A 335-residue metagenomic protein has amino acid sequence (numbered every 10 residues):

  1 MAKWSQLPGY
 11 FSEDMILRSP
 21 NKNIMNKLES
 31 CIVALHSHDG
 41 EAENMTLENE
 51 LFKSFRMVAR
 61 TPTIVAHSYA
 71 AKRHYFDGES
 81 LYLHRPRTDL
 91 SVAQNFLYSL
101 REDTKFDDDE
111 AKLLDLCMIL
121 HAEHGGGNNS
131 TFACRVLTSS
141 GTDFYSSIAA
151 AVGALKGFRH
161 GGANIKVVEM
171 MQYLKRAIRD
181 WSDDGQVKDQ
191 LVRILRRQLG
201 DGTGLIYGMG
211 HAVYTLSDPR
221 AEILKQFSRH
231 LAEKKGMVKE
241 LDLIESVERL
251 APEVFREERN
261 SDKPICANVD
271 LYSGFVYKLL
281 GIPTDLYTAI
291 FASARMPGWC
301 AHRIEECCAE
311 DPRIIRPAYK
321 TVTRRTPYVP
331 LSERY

Functional and structural regions predicted by a protein language model:
M1-Y335: Non-transmembrane, aqueous-exposed alpha-helical and coiled segments at domain scale
